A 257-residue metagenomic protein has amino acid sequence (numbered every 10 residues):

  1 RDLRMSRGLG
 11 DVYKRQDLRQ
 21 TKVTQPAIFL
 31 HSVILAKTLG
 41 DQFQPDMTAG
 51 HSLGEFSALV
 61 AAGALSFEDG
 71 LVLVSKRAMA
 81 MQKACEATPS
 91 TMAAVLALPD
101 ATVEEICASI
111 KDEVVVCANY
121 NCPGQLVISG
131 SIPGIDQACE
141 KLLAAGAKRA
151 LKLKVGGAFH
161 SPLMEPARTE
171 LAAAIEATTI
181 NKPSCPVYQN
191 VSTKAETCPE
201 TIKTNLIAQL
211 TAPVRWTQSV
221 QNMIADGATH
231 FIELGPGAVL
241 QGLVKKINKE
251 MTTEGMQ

Functional and structural regions predicted by a protein language model:
R1, S32, G54, V95 (+5 more regions): Conserved small-residue
D2-Y13: Single conserved hydrophobic/aromatic residue that forms the stacking wall/gate of nucleotide- or nucleobase-binding
D11-V23: Acyltransferase loading domain of fatty acid and polyketide assembly lines
Q16, K37, A62-A212: Alpha/beta catalytic cores of group-transfer enzymes, especially the acyltransferase/condensing modules of polyketide
H31-T48, A208-Q257: Flexible, low-complexity segments
G50-H51, Y120: Conserved alpha/beta-hydrolase "nucleophile elbow" surrounding the catalytic nucleophile
S52-V60, A64-L65: Glycine-rich nucleophile elbow surrounding the catalytic serine of serine-hydrolase chemistry
